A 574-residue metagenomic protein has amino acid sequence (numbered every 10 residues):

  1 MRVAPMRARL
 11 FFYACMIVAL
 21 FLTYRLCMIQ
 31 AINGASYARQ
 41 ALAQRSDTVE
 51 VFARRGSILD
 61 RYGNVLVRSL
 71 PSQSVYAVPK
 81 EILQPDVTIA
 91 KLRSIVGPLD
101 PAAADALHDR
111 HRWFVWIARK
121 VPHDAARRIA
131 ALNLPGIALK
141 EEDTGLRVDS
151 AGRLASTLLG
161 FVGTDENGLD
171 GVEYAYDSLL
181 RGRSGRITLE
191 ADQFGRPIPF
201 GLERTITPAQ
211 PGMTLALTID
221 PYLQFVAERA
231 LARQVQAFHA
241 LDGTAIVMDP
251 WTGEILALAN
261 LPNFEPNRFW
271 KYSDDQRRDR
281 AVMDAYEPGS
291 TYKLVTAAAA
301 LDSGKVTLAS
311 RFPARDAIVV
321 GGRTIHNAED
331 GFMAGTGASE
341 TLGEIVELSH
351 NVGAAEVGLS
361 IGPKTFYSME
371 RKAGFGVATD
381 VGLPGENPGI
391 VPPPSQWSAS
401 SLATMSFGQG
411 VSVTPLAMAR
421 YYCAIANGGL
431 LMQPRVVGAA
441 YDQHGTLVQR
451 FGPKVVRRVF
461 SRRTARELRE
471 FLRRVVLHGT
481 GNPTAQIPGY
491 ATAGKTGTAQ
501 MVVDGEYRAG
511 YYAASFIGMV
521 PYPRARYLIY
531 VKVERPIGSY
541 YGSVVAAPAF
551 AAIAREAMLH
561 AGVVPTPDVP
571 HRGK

Functional and structural regions predicted by a protein language model:
R2-S36: Hydrophobic alpha-helical transmembrane signal-anchor segments
P5, V67, D192-I206, Q210 (+5 more regions): Beta-lactam-recognizing serine transpeptidase/beta-lactamase-like catalytic domain environment
M28, R55, E166, A230-T252 (+3 more regions): Flexible, solvent-exposed loop/hinge segments and secondary-structure transition points
I32, E81, V87-S94, A106-G212 (+2 more regions): Small/polar-residue-rich segments within soluble enzyme cores
V49, A53-G97: Juxtamembrane extramembrane loops of integral membrane proteins
E50-R54, S184, H239-G243, P434: Short, small/polar residue-rich loop motifs at catalytic or cofactor-binding pockets
A53, R68-S74, V162-D165, A257-N263: Short beta->alpha transition motifs characteristic of CBS
F114, P199-G243: Conserved, well-ordered alpha-helix/loop/beta-strand core segments that scaffold catalytic motifs
